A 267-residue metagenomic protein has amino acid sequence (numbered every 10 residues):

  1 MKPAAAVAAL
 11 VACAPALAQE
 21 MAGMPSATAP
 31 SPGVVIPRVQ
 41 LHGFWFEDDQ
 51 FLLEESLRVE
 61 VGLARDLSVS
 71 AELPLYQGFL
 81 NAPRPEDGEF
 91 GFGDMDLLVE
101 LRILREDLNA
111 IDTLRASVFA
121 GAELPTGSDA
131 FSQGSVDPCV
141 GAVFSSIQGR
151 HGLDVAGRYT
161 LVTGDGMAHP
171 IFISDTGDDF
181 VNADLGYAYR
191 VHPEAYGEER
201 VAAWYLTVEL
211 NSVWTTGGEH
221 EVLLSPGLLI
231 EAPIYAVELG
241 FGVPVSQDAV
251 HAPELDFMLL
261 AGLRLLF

Functional and structural regions predicted by a protein language model:
M1-A6: Bacterial N-terminal signal peptides that target proteins for export
C13-P15: N-terminal signal peptide c-region/cleavage motif recognized by signal peptidases
A18-D165, I171-L265: Transmembrane beta-barrel domains of Gram-negative outer membranes and organellar outer membranes
